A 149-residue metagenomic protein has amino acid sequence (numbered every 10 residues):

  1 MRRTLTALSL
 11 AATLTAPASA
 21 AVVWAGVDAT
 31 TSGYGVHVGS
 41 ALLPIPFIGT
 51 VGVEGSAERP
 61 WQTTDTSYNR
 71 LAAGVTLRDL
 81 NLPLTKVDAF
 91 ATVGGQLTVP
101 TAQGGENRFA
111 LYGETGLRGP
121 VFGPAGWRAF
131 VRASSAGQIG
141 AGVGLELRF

Functional and structural regions predicted by a protein language model:
M1-V22: Cleavable N-terminal export/targeting peptides
A16-R70, T76-L80, G142, E146-R148: Short glycine/proline- and aromatic-enriched beta-strand/turn motifs that initiate or cap beta-hairpins
A21-T31, T50-W61, A89-V99, P124-A136: Transmembrane beta-strand segments that form the barrel wall of outer-membrane beta-barrel proteins
L43-I48, L80-V87, P120-P124: Outer-membrane beta-barrel channels and translocator barrels
Y68-G74, R108-G113: Charged helix-capping and loop-helix junction motifs
T76-D79, G113-R118: Short, charged beta->alpha transition segments
L82-L111: Mid-chain, well-packed structural core segment of small domains
L117-F149: Predominantly the C-terminal beta-signal and adjacent terminal strand-loop region of outer-membrane beta-barrel
